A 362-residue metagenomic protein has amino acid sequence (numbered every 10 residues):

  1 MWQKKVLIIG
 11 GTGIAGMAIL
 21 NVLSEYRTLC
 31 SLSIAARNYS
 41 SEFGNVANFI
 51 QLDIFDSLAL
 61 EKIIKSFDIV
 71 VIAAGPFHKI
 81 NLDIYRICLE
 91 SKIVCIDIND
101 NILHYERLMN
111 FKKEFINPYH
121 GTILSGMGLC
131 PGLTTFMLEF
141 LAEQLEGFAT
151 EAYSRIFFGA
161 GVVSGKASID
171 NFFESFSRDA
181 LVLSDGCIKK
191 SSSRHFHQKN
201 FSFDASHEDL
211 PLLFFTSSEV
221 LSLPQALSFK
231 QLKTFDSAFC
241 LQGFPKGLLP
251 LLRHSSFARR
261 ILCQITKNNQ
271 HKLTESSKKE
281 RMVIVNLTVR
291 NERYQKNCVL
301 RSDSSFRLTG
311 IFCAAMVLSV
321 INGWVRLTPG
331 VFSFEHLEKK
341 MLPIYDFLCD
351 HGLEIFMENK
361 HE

Functional and structural regions predicted by a protein language model:
V6-E25: N-terminal Rossmann NAD(P)H-binding glycine-rich loop of SDR-like oxidoreductase domains
G16, E143-E362: C-terminal catalytic/substrate-binding lobe primarily of soluble NAD(P)-dependent oxidoreductases
L29, E90-I93, P118-G121: A short helix->loop->beta-strand "cap" motif at the edges of active sites that frequently abuts
A35-Y39, I54: N-terminal Rossmann-fold cofactor-binding loop
D53-S66, P76: Conserved Rossmann-fold cofactor-binding substructure of NAD(P)-dependent oxidoreductases
D68-A73, C95-I96: N-terminal Rossmann-like NAD(P) cofactor-binding module of classical short-chain dehydrogenase/reductase
I87-Y105: ADP-ribose/adenylate-binding Rossmann-like module
N99-G121: Rossmann-fold NAD(P)-binding glycine/threonine-rich loop
